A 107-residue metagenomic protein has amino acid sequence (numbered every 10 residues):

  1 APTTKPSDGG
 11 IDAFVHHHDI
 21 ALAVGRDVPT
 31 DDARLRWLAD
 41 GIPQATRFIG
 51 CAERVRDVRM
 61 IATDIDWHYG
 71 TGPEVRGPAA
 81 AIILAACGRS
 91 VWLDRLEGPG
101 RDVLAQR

Functional and structural regions predicted by a protein language model:
A1-R107: Structured surface interface patches that mediate subunit assembly and partner/cofactor docking
